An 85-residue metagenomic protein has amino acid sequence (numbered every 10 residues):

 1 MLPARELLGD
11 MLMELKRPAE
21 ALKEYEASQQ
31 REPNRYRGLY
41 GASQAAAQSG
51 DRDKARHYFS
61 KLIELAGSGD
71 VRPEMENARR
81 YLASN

Functional and structural regions predicted by a protein language model:
L7, G41-Q44, E74-E76, Y81: "A position-specific structural signal for the A-helix of alpha-solenoid helical repeats
